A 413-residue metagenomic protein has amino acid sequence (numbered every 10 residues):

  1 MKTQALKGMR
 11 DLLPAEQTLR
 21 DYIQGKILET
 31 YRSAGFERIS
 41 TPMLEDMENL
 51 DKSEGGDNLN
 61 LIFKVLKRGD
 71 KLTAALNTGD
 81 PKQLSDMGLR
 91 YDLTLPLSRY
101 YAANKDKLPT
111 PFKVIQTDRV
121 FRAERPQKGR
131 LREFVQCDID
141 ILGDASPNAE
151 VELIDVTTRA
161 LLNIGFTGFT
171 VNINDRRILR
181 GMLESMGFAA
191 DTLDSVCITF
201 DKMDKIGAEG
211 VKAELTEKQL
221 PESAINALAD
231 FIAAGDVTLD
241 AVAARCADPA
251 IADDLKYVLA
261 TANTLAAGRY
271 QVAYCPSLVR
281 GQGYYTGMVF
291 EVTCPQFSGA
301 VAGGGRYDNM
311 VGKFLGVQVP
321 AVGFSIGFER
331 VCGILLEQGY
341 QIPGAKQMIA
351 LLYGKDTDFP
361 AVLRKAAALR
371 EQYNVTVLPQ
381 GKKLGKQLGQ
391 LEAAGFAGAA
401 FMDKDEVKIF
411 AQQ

Functional and structural regions predicted by a protein language model:
M1-Q4, L183, F188, S195: Charged, compositionally biased N-terminal leader segments and the immediate start of the first structured element
M1-Y91, L95, A103, V151 (+2 more regions): TRNA-binding/sensing appendages of the translation machinery
L19-F36, E45-D46, P81-L84, D92-D106 (+2 more regions): Positively charged, Gly/Ser-enriched RNA/tRNA-binding surfaces
D51-G55, P126-R132, M182-M186, Y285-T286: Short acidic, glycine/serine/threonine-rich loops at helix termini
N58-A74, G187-V211: Acidic, His- and aromatic-enriched active-site or binding-groove loops in soluble protein domains that engage sugars
L131-C137, I173-G181: Short, conserved phosphate-binding/catalytic loop or strand-edge motifs used in phosphoryl-/nucleotidyl-transfer
V156-N163, R177-S185: Hydrophobic mid-domain F-helix/FG-region of cytochrome P450s
G168-R177, V196, Q271-S277: Short, surface-exposed recognition loops or helix-turn segments adjacent to catalytic cores
